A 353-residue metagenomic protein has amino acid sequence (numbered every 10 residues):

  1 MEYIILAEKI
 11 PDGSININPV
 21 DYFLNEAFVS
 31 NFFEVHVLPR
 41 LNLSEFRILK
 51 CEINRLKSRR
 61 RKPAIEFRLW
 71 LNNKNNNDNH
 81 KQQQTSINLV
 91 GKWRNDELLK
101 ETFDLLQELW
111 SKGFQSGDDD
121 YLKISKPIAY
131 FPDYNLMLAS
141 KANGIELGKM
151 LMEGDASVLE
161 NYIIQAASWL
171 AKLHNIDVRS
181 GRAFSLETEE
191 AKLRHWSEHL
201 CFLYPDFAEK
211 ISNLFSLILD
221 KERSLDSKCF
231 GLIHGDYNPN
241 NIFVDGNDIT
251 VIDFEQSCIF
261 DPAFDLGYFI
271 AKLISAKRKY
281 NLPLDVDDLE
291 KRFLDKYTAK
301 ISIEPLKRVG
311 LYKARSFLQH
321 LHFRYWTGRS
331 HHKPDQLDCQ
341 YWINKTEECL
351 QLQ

Functional and structural regions predicted by a protein language model:
M1-R55: Juxta-kinase regulatory segment immediately upstream of eukaryotic protein kinase catalytic domains
F28-R47, E52, F114, V178-H234 (+1 more regions): An alpha-helical support segment within catalytic cores of ATP-dependent transferases
I53-K62, R68-F184: ATP-binding pocket architecture of kinase catalytic cores
I53-K81, T85, N135-L138, L219-F264: Active-site acidic catalytic loop and adjacent metal/ATP-binding pocket of ATP-dependent phosphoryl transfer enzymes
R94, S157, N240, F254-F260 (+2 more regions): Short, contiguous acidic/charged loop-to-helix segments that flank catalytic cores in large enzymes
D133-A156, K172-R179, H195-F202, S275 (+1 more regions): A glycine-centered beta->alpha junction motif in the catalytic cores of kinase/phosphotransferase enzymes
A263-I301, A314-H332: Active-site activation/catalytic loop segments of kinase-like enzymes and analogous catalytic loops in related
Q340-Q353: Amphipathic, Lys/Arg-enriched alpha-helical patches that create a basic surface for binding polyanionic ligands
